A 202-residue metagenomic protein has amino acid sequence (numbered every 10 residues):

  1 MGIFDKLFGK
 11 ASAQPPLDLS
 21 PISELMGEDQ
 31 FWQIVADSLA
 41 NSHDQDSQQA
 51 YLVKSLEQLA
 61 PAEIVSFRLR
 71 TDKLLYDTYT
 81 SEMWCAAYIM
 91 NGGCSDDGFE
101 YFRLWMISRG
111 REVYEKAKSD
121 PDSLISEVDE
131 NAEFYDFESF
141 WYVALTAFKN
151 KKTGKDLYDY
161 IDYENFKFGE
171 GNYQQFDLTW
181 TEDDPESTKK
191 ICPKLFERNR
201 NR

Functional and structural regions predicted by a protein language model:
M1-S12: Short acidic, low-complexity intrinsically disordered linear motifs used for protein-protein interactions
Q14-V53, L195: N-terminal, charge-rich interaction modules
S20, W32, K155-R202: Long, solvent-exposed, polar/charged low-complexity segments
G27-Q30, S47-Q48, E63, F67-R70 (+3 more regions): Residue-level detector of well-ordered alpha-helical segments, enriched for hydrophobic/aromatic packing positions
V53-C94: A glycine-rich, hydrophobic loop/mini-helix early in the fold
Y88-K118, L124: Hydrophobic/aromatic-rich, well-ordered segments within soluble, folded domains that form packed cores
Y114-A147: An exposed acidic His-Trp-rich patch
F134-D156, L195-R200: A conserved mid-domain beta-alpha-beta active-site/ligand-binding segment of alpha/beta enzyme cores
